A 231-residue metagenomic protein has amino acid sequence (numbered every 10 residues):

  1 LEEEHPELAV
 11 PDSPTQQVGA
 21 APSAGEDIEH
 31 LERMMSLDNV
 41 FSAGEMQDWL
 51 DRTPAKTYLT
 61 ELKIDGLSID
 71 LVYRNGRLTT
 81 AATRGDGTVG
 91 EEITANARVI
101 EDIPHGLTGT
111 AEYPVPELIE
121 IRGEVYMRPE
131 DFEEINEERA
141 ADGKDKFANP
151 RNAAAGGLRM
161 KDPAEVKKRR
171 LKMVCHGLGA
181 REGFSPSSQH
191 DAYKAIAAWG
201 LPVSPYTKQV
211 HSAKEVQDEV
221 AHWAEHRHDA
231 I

Functional and structural regions predicted by a protein language model:
L1-E112, P116, E133, N152 (+2 more regions): Phosphate/adenylate-binding "loop-and-lid" substructures adjacent to NTP/NAD/dNTP-binding pockets in NTP-dependent
G19, I135-A148, D218-H222: Short, hydrophobic/aliphatic alpha-helical segments
L50-R52, R77, E133-A140, L158-V166 (+1 more regions): Short active-site loop/helix that positions an aromatic residue
L59-E61, S68-I69, G109-E112, D142 (+3 more regions): A generic local secondary-structure boundary/capping motif
T60, G123-V125, M173: A structural signal for short, well-ordered beta-strand segments
E92, N149-I231: Catalytic nucleotidyltransferase
Y113-E117, P129-E130, G179-S188: Extended, highly charged clamp/arch subdomains and adjacent linkers that form or line substrate-binding channels
P114-R128, W199-P202: Long, non-coiled-coil amphipathic alpha-helical linker/lever segments that couple catalytic cores to other domains
